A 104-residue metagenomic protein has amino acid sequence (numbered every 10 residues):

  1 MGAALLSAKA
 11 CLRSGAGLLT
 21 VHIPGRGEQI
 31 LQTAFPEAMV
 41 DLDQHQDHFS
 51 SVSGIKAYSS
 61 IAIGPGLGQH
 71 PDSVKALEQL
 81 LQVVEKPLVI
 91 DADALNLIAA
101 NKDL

Functional and structural regions predicted by a protein language model:
M1-L104: Small-residue (G/A/S/T)-rich helix-start motifs and N-terminal tracts that mark the onset
